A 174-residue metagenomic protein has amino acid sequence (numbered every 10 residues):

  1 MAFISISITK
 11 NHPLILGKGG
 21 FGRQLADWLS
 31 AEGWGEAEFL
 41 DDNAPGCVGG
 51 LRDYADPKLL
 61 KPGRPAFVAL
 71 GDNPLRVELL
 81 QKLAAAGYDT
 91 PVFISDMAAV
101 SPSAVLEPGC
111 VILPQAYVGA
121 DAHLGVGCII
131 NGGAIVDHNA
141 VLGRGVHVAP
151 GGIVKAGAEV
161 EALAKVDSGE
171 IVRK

Functional and structural regions predicted by a protein language model:
M1-K58, L163: Hydrophobic, well-ordered beta-alpha structural blocks that scaffold small-molecule cofactor pockets
I15-L16, L40, A69, L113 (+2 more regions): Short hydrophobic segments within beta-strands
G17, F67-G71, A120: Small/polar loops that bind or transfer phosphate-bearing groups
G20, P74-L75, V105: Short alpha-helical
W34-E36, G50, G63, G87-Y88 (+3 more regions): A generic structural signal for alpha->beta connector loops
A44-A99: Phosphate-bearing ligand-interacting subdomains that bind or position ATP/ADP/UDP/GDP/NAD(P) or nucleotide-linked
F93-K174: Structural signal for interior beta-strand "rungs" in well-ordered beta-sheet cores of soluble enzyme domains
